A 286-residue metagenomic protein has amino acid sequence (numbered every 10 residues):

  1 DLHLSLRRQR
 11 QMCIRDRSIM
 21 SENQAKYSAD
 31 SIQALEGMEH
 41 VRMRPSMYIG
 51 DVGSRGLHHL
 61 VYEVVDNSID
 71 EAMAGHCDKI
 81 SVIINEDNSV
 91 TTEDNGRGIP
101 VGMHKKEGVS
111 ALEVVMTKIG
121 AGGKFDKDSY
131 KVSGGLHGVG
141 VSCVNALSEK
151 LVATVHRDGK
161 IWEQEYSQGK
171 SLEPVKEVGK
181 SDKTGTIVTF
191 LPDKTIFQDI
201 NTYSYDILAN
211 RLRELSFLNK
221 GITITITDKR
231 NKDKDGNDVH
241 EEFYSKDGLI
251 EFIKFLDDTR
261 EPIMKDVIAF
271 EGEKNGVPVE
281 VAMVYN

Functional and structural regions predicted by a protein language model:
D1-R10, I14-D16: Single conserved hydrophobic/aromatic residue that forms the stacking wall/gate of nucleotide- or nucleobase-binding
L6, E71-G75, G134: Conserved ATP-binding/catalytic signature of the HATPase_c
S18-V65, E113-M116: Bergerat-fold GHKL ATPase/HATPase_c domain
I19-D30, N88-A111, G122-D247, F252: GHKL-type ATPase core
A34-R42, N85-E86, G179-T189, A282-N286: Flexible hinge/switch segments at interdomain interfaces of large molecular machines
R55-D78, G140-L147: Conserved ATP-binding N-box helix of the HATPase_c
D78-I84: A conserved short beta-strand within the histidine kinase catalytic ATPase domain
I226-N286: GHKL/Bergerat-fold ATPase module in large chromosome/replication-associated machines
